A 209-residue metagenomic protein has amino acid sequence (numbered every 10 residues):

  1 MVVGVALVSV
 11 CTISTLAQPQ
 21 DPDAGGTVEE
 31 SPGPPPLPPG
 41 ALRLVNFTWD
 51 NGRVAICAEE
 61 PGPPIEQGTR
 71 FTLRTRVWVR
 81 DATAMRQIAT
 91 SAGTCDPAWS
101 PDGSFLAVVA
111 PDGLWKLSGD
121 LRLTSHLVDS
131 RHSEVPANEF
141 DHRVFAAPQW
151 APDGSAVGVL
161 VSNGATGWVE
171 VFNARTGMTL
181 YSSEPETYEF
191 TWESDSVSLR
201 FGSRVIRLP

Functional and structural regions predicted by a protein language model:
V2-V10: Bacterial N-terminal signal peptides
P32-L37, A84-A89, L123-L127, H132-E139 (+1 more regions): A short beta-strand motif characteristic of beta-propeller blades
P35-T75: Beta-strand-rich domains and repeat architectures in extracellular enzymes and scaffolds, especially beta-propellers
P39-L42, S91-D96, S130-V135, H142-F145 (+1 more regions): Short coil/turn segments at the loop-to-beta-strand junctions that recur within blades of beta-propeller repeat folds
N46-V54, P97-F105, P148-V157, F190-S198: Blade-terminus and WD-like Trp-Asp/Gly-His loop motifs, strongest in beta-propeller folds
I56-F71, A107-G113, A146-A147, G158-G164 (+1 more regions): Beta-strand C-termini and the immediately following turn/loop, strongest in propeller blades
R80-A84, S118-R122, N173-G177, P209: Short loop/turn segments that connect beta-strands within beta-propeller blades
E193-P209: Blade-level signature of beta-propeller repeat domains, shared across WD40, Kelch, NHL, RCC1 and BNR/Asp-box propellers
